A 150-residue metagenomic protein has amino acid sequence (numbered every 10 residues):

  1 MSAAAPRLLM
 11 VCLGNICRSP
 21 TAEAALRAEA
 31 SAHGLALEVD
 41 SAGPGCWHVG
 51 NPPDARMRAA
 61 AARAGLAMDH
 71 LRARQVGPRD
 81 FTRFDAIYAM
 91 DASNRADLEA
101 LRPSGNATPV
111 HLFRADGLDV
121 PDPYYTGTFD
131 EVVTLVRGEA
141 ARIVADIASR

Functional and structural regions predicted by a protein language model:
S2-R83, A145-R150: Conserved active-site segments centered on acidic
N15, A61, Y88-A89, V136: Hydrophobic structural packing positions in well-ordered secondary structure
S19, D91-A92: Helix N-cap/beta->alpha junction signal
A86, A92-R150: Phosphate-binding/catalytic loops
